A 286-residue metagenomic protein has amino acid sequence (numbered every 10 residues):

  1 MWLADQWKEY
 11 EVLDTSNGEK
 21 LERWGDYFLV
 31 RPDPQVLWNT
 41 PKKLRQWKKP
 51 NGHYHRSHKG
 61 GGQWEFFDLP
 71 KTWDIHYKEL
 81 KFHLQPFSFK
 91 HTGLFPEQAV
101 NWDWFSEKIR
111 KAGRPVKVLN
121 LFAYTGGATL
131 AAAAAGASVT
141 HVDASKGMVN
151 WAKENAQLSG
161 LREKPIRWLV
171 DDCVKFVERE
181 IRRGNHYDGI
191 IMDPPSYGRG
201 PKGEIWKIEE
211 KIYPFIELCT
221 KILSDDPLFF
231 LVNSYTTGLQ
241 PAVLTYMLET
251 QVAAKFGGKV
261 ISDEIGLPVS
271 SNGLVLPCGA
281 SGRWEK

Functional and structural regions predicted by a protein language model:
Q6-E22, L29-P96, D103: Non-catalytic substrate-recognition/targeting regions of SAM-dependent transferases
P96-R114: Conserved alpha-helix/loop element of class I SAM-dependent methyltransferases that forms part of the SAM/SAH-binding
R114-Y124: Conserved class I S-adenosyl-L-methionine
T125-A137: Conserved SAM-binding loop of SAM-dependent methyltransferases across substrates and taxa, primarily the Class I
S138-D143: Conserved SAM-binding motif I beta-strand of class I
S145-I191: S-adenosyl-L-methionine
E210-D226: A short glycine-rich, Lys/Arg-flanked "PGG" loop and its adjoining helix->strand segment in the class I
P227-K286: C-terminal catalytic and target-recognition region of SAM-dependent MTase-like enzymes, primarily methyltransferases
